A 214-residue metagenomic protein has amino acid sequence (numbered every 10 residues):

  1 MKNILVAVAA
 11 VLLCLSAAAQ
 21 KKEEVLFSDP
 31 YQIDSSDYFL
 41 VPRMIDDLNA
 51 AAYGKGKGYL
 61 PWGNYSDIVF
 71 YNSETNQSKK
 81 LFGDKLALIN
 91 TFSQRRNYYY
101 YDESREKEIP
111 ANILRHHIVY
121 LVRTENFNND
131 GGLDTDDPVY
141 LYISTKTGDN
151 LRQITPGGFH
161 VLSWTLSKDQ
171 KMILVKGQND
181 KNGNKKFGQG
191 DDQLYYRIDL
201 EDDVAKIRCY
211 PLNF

Functional and structural regions predicted by a protein language model:
M1-E24: Bacterial Sec-dependent N-terminal signal peptides
Q20-F214: Sequence signature of WD/YWTD-type beta-propeller architectures
